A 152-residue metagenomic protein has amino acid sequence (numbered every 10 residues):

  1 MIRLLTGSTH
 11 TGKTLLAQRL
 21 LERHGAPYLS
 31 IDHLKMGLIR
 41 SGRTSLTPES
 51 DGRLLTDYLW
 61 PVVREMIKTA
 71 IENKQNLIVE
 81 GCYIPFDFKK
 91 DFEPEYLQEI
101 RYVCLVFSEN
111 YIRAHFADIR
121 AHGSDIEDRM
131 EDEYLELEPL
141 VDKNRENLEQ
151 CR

Functional and structural regions predicted by a protein language model:
I2: Walker A (P-loop) ATP-phosphate-binding motif of ABC ATPase nucleotide-binding domains
L5: Hydrophobic anchor at the beta1->P-loop junction of P-loop NTPases
S8: P-loop (Walker A) phosphate-binding loop of NTP-binding proteins
G12: Conserved glycine(s) of the Walker
L15-V62: Conserved substrate/cofactor phosphate-moiety recognition/catalytic segment in nucleotide-dependent phosphotransferases
L34-M36, I84-P85, F107-R113: Conserved nucleotide-binding/hydrolysis micro-motifs of P-loop NTPases
L54-F107: Glycine-rich phosphate-binding loop used to anchor ATP phosphates in small-molecule kinases, encompassing both
I100-E146: A glycine- and Lys/Arg-enriched "phosphate-lid" helix/loop adjacent to the NTP-binding pocket of small-molecule kinases
